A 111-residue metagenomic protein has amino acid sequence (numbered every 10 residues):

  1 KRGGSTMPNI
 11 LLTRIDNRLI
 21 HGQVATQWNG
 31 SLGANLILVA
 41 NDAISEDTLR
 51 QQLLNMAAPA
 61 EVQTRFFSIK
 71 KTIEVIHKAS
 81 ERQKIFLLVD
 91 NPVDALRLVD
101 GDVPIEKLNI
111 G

Functional and structural regions predicted by a protein language model:
K1-T6: Short, Lys/Arg-enriched N-terminal segments with co-localized hydrophobic residues within the first ~10-30 amino acids
P8-L12, N17-S31, L36, A40 (+6 more regions): N-terminal intrinsically disordered, cationic/polar leader segments that include organellar targeting peptides
R65-G111: Ordered, amphipathic secondary-structure segments that act as subunit-interaction surfaces in large macromolecular
